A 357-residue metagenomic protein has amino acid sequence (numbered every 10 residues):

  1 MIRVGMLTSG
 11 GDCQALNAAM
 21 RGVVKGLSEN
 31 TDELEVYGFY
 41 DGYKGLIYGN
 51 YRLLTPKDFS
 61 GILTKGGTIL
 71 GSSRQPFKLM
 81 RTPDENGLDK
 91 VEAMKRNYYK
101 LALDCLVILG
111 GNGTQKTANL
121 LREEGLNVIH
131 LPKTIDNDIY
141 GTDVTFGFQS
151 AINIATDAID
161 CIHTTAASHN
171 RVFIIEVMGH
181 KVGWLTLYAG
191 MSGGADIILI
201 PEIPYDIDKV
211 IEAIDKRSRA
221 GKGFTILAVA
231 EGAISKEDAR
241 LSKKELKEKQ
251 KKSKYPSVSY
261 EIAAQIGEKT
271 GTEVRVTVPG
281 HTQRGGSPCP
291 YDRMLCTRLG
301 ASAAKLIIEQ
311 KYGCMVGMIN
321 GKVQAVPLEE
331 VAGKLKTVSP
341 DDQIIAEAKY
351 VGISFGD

Functional and structural regions predicted by a protein language model:
M1-N50: N-terminal phosphate-binding or glycine-rich loops at protein starts, especially the Walker A/P-loop of NTPases
R3-G11, I69-G71, D104-I108, F173-E176: Short glycine-rich or small-residue beta-strand-to-loop segments that form or flank ligand, phosphate, metal/Fe-S
D12-V23, L46-I47, V91-E92, L103-N119 (+6 more regions): Short glycine/serine/threonine-rich phosphate/pyrophosphate-binding segments that cradle anionic phosphate groups
T31, L121-T145, L199-D206: Short, acidic/small-residue loops that bind anionic groups at enzyme active sites
Y48-L106, G113, F146-N153, D157 (+1 more regions): Glycine-rich oxoanion-binding loops at beta->alpha junctions
N97, I108-G110, K116-L120, F148-A167 (+1 more regions): Accessory alpha-helical/coil subdomains and C-terminal extensions that flank or cap enzyme catalytic cores
K254-D357: C-terminal non-catalytic interaction/assembly regions of soluble proteins
